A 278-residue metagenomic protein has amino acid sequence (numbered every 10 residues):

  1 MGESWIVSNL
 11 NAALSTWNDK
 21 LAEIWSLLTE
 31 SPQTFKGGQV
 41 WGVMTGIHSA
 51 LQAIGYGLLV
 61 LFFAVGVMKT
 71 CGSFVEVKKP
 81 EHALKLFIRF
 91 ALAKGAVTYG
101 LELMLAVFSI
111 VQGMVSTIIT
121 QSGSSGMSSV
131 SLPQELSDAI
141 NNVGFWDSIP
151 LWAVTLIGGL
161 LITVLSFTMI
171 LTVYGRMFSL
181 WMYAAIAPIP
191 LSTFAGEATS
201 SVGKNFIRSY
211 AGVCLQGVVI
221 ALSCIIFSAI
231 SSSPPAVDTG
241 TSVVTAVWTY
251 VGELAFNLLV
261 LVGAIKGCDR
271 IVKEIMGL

Functional and structural regions predicted by a protein language model:
M1-L10, P80-G100, G203-V213: Alpha-helical transmembrane segments and their helix-start/interface "positive-inside/aromatic belt" motifs in integral
M1-L58: Binding/recognition "hotspot" determinant
E23-S26, H82-R89, S109, S116 (+5 more regions): Short amphipathic alpha-helical coupling elements at transmembrane boundaries
M44-Q52, L84-I88, L92, N141-F145 (+4 more regions): Alpha-helical membrane-interface segments at transmembrane helix boundaries
A53-V65, I157-G158, I162-T163, L180: Hydrophobic alpha-helical transmembrane segments
L58-K94, I186-S200: Hydrophobic transmembrane alpha-helix segments characteristic of membrane transport and insertion machinery
K94-I186, I220, C224-G277: Non-cytosolic segments of integral membrane proteins
L191-R208, G240, I271-I275: Alpha-helical transmembrane segments
